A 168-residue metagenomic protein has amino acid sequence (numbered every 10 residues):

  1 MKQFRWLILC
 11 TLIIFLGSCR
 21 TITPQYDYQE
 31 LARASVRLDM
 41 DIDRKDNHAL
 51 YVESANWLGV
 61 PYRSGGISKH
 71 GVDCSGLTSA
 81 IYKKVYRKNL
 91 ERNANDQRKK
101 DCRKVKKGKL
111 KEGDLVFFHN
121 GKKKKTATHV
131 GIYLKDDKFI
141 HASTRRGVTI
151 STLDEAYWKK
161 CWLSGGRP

Functional and structural regions predicted by a protein language model:
M1-I8: Bacterial N-terminal signal peptides that target proteins for export
I14-S18: C-terminal motif of bacterial Sec signal peptides marking the signal peptidase cleavage site
R20-I42, D46, K104-K106, T126-T128 (+1 more regions): Aromatic- and glycine-rich peptidoglycan recognition patches
R37-L38, V60-E112: Catalytic cysteine-centered active-site loop
N47-Y51, A55, S75-S79, L110 (+1 more regions): Extracytoplasmic/secreted envelope proteins and their assembly/folding machinery, especially bacterial periplasmic
L50-V60, K84-L90, W162, R167-P168: Gly/Pro-biased beta-strand-loop elements
